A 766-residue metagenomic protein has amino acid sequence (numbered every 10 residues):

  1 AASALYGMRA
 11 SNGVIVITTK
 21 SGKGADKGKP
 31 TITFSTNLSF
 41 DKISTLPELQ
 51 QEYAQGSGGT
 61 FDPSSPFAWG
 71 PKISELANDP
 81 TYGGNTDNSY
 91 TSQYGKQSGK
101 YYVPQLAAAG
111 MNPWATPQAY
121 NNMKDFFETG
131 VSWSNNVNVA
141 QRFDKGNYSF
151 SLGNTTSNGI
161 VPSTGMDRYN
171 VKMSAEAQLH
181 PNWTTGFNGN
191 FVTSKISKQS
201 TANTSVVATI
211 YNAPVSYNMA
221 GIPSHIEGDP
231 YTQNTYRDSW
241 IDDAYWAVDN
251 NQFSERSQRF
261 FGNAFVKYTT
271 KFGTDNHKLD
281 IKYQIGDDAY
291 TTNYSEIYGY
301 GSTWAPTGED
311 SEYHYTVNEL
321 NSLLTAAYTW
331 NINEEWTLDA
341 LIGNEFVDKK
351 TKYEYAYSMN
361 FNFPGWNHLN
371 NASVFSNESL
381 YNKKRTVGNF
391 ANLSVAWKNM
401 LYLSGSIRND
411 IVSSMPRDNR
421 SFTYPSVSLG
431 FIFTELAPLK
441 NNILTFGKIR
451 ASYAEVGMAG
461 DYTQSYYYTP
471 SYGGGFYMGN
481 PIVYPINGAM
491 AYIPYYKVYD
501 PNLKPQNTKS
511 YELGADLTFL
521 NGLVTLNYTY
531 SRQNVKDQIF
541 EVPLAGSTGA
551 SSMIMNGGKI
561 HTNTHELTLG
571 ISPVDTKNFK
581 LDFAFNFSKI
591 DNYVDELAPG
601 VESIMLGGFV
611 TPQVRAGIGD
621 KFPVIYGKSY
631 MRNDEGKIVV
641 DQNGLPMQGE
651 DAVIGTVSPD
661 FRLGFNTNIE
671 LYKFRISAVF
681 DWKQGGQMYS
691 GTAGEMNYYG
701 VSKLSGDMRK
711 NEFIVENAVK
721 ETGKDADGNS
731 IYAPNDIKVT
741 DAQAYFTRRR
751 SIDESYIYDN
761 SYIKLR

Functional and structural regions predicted by a protein language model:
A1, L5, V14-T19, S35 (+4 more regions): Periplasmic plug
A1, Y6-N12, A25-S35, G558-N563: Periplasmic N-terminal gating module of Gram-negative TonB-dependent outer-membrane receptors
A2-L5, G22-A25, F40-I43, G159-I160 (+4 more regions): Short beta-strands and strand-coil junctions in structured, solvent-facing domains, enriched
A2-R9, K23-G28, K42-L46, P481-V483 (+1 more regions): N-terminal plug
K23-P162, S200-N203, A247-S254, G262-T269 (+3 more regions): Residues embedded in well-ordered regular secondary structure
S44-V103, V192-N234, Y353, G447-V483 (+3 more regions): A surface-exposed, glycine/aromatic-enriched loop/edge motif typical of exported proteins
S64, A107-P113, I486-Y496, N534-K559 (+2 more regions): Surface-exposed, extracytoplasmic segments of Gram-negative outer-membrane nutrient-acquisition systems
R168, S174-W183, N188-T193, S197-P214 (+4 more regions): Extracellular/periplasmic, surface-exposed regions of secreted and cell-surface proteins
